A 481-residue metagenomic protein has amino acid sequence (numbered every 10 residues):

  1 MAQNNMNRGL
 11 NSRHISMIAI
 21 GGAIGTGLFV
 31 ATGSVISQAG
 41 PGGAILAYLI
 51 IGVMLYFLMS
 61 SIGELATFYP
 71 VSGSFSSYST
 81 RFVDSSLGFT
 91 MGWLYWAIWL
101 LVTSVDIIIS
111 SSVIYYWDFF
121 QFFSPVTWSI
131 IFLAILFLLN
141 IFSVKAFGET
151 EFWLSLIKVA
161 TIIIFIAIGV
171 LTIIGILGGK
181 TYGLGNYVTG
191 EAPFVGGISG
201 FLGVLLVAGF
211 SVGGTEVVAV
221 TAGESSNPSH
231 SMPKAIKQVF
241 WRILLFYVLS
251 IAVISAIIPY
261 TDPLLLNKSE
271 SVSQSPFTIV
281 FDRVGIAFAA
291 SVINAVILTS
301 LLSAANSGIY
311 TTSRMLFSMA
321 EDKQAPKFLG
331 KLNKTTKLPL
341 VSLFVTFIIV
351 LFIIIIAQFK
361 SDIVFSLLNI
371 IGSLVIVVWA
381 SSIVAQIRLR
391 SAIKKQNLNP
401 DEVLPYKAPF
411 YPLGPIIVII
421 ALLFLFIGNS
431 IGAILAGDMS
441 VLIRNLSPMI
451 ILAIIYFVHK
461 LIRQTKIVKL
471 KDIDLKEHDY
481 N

Functional and structural regions predicted by a protein language model:
M1-G33, S37-G42, L55-S60, S72 (+3 more regions): Membrane-interface "cap" regions at the ends of multi-pass membrane proteins
M1-Q3, S76-F82, S86, I107-S129 (+5 more regions): Helix-loop-helix connectors at the membrane interface of multi-pass transporters/channels
M6-N7, S12, I20, A31-S129 (+3 more regions): Extracellular loop-to-transmembrane helix junctions
L10, H14-F29, G190-V253, I257 (+4 more regions): Hydrophobic, membrane-embedded alpha-helices of multi-pass small-molecule transporters
S77, D84, Y116-F120, V188-E191 (+3 more regions): TM-loop-TM module centered on a large, flexible mid-protein loop between adjacent transmembrane helices in multi-pass
P125-Y182, I236-F240, L244, L368-S381 (+2 more regions): Membrane-interface loop-to-helix entry segments
L154, L329-T336, W379-I434, K466 (+1 more regions): C-terminal membrane-solvent junction of multi-pass transporters and transport-like membrane proteins
I157-T189, V253-T261, W379-N397, I427-I434 (+1 more regions): Hydrophobic alpha-helical segments and their helix-loop junctions in multi-pass secondary transporters
